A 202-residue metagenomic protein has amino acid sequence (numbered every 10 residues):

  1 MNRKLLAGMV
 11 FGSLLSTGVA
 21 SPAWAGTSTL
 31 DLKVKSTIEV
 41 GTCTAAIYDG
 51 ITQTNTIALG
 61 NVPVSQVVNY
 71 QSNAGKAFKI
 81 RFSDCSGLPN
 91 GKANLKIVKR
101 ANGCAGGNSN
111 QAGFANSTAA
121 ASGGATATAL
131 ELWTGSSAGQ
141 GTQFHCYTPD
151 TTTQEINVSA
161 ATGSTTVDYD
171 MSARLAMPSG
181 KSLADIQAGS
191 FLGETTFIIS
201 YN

Functional and structural regions predicted by a protein language model:
N2-K4, S21-N202: Mature extracellular/passenger domains of Gram-negative fimbrial/pilin and adhesin proteins
M9-G18: Bacterial N-terminal signal peptides
